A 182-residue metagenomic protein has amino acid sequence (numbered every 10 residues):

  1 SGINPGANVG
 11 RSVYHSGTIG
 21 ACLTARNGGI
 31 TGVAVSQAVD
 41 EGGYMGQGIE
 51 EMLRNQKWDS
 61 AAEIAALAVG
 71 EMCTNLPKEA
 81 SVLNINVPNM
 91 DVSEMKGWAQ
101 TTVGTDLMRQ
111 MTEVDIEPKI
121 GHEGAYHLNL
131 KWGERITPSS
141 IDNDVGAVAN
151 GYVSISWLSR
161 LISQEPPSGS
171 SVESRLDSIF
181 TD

Functional and structural regions predicted by a protein language model:
S1-G6: Short acidic, glycine-rich surface-loop motifs adjacent to enzyme active sites
A7-S16: Glycine/threonine-rich flexible loop motifs
A21-T24: Acidic, metal/ion-coordinating pockets
R26-G48: Glycine-rich phosphate/pyrophosphate-binding loops and their adjacent beta-strand/loop elements at enzyme active sites
R26-V33, G70-K78: Secondary-structure boundary elements
Q47, I64-A68: Glycine- and Gly-Pro-enriched alpha-helical subdomains that act as flexible, kink-prone "lid/hinge" or packing modules
E51-N55, C73-D182: C-terminal accessory domains and tails appended to enzymatic cores
Q56-E63: Active-site-proximal region of nucleotide-activated glycan assembly enzymes, centered on histidine/acidic-rich loops
